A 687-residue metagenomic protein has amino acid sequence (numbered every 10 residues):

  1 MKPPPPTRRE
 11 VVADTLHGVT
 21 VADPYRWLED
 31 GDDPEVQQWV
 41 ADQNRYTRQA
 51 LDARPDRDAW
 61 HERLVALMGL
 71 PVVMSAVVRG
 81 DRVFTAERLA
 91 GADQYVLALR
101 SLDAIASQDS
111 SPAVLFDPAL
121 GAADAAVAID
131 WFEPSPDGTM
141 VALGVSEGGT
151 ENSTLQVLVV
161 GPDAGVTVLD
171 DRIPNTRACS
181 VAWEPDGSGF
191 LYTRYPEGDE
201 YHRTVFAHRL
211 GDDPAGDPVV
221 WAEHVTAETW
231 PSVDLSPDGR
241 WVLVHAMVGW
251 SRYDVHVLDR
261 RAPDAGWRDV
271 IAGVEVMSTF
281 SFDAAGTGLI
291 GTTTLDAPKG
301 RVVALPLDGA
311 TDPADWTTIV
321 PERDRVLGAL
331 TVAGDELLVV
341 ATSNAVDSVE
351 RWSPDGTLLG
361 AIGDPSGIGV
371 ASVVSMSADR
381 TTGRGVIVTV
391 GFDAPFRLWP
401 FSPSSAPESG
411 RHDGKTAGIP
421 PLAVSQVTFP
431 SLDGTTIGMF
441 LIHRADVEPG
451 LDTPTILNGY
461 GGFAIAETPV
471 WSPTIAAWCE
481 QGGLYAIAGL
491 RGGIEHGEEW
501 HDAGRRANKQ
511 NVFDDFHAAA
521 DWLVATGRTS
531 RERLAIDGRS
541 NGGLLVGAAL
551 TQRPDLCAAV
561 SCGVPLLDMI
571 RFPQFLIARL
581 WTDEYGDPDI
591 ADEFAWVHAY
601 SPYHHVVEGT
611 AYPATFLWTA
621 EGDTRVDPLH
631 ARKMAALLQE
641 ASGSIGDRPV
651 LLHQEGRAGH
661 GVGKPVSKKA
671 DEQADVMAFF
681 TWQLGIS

Functional and structural regions predicted by a protein language model:
P34, Q38-E133, G144, T229-F282 (+7 more regions): Non-catalytic accessory segments flanking enzyme active sites
R88-Y95, G121-A126, V145-T154, I173-R177 (+6 more regions): A flexible loop/linker signature enriched in serine peptidases of the S9 family
L99-S101, Q156-P162, T204-D212, H256-R260 (+2 more regions): Beta-propeller blade signature
V114-S180, G187: A conserved hydrophobic secondary-structure block that centers on an alpha-helix together with its immediately flanking
A119-F132, V145-T150, R411-S540, L545-A548 (+4 more regions): Cap/lid segment of the alpha/beta-hydrolase catalytic domain
R203, A207-M247: Polar, glycine-rich mid-to-C-terminal structural blocks that act as macromolecule-binding/assembly scaffolds
L490-S687: Active-site-proximal cap/loop segments of hydrolase catalytic domains
